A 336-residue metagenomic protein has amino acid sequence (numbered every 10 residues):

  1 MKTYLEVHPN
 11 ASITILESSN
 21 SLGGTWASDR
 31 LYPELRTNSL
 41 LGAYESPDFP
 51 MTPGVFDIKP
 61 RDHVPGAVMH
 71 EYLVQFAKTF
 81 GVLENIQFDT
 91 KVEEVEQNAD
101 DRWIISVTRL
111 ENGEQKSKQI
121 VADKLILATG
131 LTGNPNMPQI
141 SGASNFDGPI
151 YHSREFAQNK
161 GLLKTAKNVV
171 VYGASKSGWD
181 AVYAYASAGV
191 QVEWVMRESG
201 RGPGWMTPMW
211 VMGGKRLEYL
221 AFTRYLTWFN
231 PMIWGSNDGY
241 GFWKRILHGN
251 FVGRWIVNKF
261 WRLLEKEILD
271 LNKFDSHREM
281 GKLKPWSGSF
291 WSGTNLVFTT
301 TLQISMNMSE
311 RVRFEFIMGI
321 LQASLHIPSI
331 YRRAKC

Functional and structural regions predicted by a protein language model:
M1, T165-S175: Beta1/beta-strand and adjacent pyrophosphate-binding region of the FAD-binding site in flavoprotein oxidoreductases
K2-S144, A174, A184-C336: N-terminal FAD-binding dinucleotide-binding subdomain shared by FAD-dependent oxidases/monooxygenases
V7, Y151-T165: A short, basic/flexible loop-to-alpha-helix module at the beginning of a structural domain
W179: Residues forming the Rossmann-fold NAD(P)(H) cofactor-binding site
